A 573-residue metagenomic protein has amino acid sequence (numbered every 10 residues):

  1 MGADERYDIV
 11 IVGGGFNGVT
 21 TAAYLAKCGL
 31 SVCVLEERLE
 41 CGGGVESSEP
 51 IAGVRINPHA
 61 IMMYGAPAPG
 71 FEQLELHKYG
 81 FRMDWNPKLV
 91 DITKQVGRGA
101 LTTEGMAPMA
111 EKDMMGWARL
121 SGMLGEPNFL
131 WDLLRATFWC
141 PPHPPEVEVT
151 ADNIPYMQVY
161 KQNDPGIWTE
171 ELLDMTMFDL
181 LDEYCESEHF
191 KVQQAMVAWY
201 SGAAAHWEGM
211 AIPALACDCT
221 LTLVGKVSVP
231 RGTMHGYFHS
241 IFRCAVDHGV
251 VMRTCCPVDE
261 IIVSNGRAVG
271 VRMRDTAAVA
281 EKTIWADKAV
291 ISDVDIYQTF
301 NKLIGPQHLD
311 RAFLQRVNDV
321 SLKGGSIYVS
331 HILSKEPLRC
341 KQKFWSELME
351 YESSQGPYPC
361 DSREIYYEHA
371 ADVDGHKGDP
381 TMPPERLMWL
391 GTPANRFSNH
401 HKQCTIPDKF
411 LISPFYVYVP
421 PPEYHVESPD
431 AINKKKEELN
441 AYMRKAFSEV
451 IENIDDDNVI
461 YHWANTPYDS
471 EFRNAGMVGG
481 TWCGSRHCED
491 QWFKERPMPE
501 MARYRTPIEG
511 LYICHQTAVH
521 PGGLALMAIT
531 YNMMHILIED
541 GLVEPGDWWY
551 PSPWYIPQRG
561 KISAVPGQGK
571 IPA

Functional and structural regions predicted by a protein language model:
M1-I9, K27-C28, W548-A573: Extreme N-terminal leader/targeting segments of oxidoreductases
G2-C140, G484: N-terminal glycine-rich phosphate/pyrophosphate-binding loop and immediately adjacent elements
K94-E208: Rossmann-like flavin
K191-S201, E385-W389, E452-H520: A glycine-rich dinucleotide-binding beta-alpha-beta segment and adjacent secondary-structure elements that constitute
D218-A278, K282: Helical element adjacent to the flavin cofactor pocket in flavoenzyme catalytic cores
V229-P230, D259-T405: Mid-domain catalytic core of redox enzymes that form a hydrophobic substrate pocket/lid adjacent to a catalytic redox
E336-P337, N433-E471: Flavin-binding catalytic cores
Q516-L537: A conserved FAD-binding loop/helix module that cradles the flavin
